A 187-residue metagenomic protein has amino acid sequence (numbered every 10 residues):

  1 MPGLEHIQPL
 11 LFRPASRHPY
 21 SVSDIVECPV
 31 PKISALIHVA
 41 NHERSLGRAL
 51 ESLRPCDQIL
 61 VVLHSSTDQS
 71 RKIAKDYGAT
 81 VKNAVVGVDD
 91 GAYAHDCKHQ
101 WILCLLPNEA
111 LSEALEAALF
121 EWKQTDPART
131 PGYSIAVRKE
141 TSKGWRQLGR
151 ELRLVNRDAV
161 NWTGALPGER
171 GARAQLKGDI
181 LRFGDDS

Functional and structural regions predicted by a protein language model:
I7-E51: N-proximal low-complexity "stem/linker" segments adjacent to membrane-targeting elements
R48-S52, I73, A92, A118: A short acidic, amphipathic alpha-helical/loop segment
S52, L63-K75: A conserved acidic beta->alpha catalytic loop
D57-I59: Residues at the starts of beta-strands that form the adenosine-phosphate
R71-D96: Conserved donor nucleotide-binding strand/loop of the catalytic core
V88-A94, Q100-L105, A110-S187: Catalytic-site signature of metal-activated, phosphate-bearing donor transferases, centered on the GT-A/GT-A-like
